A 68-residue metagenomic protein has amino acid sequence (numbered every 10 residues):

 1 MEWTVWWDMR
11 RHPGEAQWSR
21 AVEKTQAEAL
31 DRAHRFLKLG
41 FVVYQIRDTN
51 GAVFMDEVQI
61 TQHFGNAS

Functional and structural regions predicted by a protein language model:
M1-W18, R47: Short aromatic-glycine-(Arg/Gly/Cys) micro-motifs in beta-strand/loop hairpins
T4, R10, T25, N50 (+1 more regions): Intrinsically disordered, low-complexity regions of eukaryotic proteins
P13-R20, A52-D56: Surface-exposed loop/edge segments in extracytoplasmic proteins
G14, E23-D48: A short, charged, amphipathic alpha-helix used as a generic interaction element across diverse proteins
K38-S68: Short, mixed-charge low-complexity intrinsically disordered segments
